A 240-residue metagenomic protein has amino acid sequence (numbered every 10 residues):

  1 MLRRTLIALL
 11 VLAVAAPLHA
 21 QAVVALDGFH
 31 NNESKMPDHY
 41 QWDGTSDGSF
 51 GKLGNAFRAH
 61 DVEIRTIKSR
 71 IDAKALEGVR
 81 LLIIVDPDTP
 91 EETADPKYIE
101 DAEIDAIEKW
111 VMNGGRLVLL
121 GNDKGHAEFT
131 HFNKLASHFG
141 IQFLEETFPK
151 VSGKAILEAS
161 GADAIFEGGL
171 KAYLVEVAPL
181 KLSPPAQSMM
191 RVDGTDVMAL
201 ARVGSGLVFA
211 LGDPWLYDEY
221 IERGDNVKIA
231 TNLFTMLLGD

Functional and structural regions predicted by a protein language model:
M1-L6: Bacterial N-terminal signal peptides that target proteins for export
V11-L12: Short, linear, compositionally biased motifs with a strong N-terminal bias
A15-P17: N-terminal signal peptide c-region/cleavage motif recognized by signal peptidases
A20-D240: Short, surface-exposed patches at the edges or C-terminal ends of soluble domains, predominantly
